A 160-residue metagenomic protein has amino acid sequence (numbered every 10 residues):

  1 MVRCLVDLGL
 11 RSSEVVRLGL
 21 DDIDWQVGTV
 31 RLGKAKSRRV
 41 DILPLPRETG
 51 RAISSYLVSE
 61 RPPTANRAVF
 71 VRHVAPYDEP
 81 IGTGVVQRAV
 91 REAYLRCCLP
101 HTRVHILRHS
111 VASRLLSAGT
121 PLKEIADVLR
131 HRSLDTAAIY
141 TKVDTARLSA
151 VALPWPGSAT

Functional and structural regions predicted by a protein language model:
M1-S13, T29-V30, S113-R114, P156: Short pre-functional
C4-L5, L18, R114-L115, V128 (+1 more regions): Short alpha-helical segment immediately N-terminal to, or the first helix within, an HTH/HTH-like DNA-binding domain
L8-S13, R17-R51: Conserved tyrosine-mediated DNA breakage-rejoining catalytic core shared by Y-recombinases
D22-W25, G82, L99-H101, T120-I139 (+2 more regions): Short, polar N-cap/turn motifs at the start of nucleic acid-interacting alpha helices
A35-S54, A68-A89: C-terminal catalytic core of Y-nucleophile DNA break-rejoin enzymes
L43, Y77, Q87-D127, P154: Short, basic (Lys/Arg/His-rich) helix/loop patches that form interaction surfaces in the mid-to-C-terminal regions
V143-T160: DNA/chromatin major-groove-contacting recognition/catalytic segments
